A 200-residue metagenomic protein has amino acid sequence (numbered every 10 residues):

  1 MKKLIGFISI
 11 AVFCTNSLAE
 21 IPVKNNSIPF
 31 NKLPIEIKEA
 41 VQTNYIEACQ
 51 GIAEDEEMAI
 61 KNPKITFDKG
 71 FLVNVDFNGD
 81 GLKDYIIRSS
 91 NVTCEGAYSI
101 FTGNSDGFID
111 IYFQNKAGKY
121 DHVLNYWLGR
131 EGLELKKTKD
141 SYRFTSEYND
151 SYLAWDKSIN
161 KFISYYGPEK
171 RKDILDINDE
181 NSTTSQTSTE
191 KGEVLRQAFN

Functional and structural regions predicted by a protein language model:
K2-I10: Sec-dependent signal peptide recognition, specifically the positively charged N-region followed immediately by
C14-N16: N-terminal signal peptide c-region/cleavage motif recognized by signal peptidases
A19-Q50, R130-N200: Acidic, small-residue rich beta-repeat scaffolds with periodic aromatic anchors
P22-K24, I28-P29, N44-I46, G96-N125 (+1 more regions): Beta-propeller blade repeat segments, especially FG-GAP/WD-type strand-to-loop junctions in 6- to 7-bladed propeller
Q50-K83: N-terminal, post-signal-peptide region of Sec/Tat-exported proteins
T66-F77, L128-Y142: Beta-propeller blade termini
K69-D76, S89-F101: Short secondary-structure capping micro-motifs at structural edges
F77-N91, T138-E147: Acidic/hydrophobic-patterned starts of short beta strands in beta-sheet-rich repeat architectures
